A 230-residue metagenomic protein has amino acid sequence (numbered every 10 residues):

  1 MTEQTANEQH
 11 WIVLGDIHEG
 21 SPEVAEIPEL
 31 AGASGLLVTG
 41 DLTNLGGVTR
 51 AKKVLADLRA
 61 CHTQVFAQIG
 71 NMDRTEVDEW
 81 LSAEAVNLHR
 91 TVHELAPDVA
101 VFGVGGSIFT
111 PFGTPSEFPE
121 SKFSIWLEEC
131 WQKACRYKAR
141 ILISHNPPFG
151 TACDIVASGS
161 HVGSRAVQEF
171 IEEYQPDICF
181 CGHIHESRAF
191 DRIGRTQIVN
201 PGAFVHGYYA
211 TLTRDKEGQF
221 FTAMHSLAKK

Functional and structural regions predicted by a protein language model:
M1-A60, R136, K230: N-terminal active-site segment of His-dependent metallophosphoesterases
T2-I12, H93-G103, C135, A139-I141 (+2 more regions): Beta-strand-turn-beta hairpins that frame and shape the catalytic cleft of phosphate-ester-processing enzymes
I12-G15, L36-D41, V65-N71, N87-H89 (+4 more regions): Active-site neighborhood of phospho(di)ester-bond hydrolases with catalytic His/Asp-centered motifs
H18-E23, T43-T49, N71-D78, F109-G113 (+3 more regions): Active-site environment of divalent metal-dependent phosphoester hydrolases
E19, D73-A166: Conserved catalytic scaffold of divalent metal-dependent phosphoesterases
V24-P28, A51-R59, V77-D78, W131 (+1 more regions): Short amphipathic alpha-helical segments and helix-helix/interface helices
R59, F66, I155-E217: Conserved beta-sheet core of the metallophosphoesterase superfamily
T222-K230: Short, solvent-exposed aromatic-acidic interface loops
